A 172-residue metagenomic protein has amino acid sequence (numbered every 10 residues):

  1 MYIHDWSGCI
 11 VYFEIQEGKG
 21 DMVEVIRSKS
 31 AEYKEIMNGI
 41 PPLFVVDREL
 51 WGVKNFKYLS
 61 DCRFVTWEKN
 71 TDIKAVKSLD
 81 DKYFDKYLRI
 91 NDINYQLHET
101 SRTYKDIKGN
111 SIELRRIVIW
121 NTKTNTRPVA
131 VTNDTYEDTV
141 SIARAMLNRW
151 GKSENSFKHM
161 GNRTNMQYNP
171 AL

Functional and structural regions predicted by a protein language model:
M1-M37, R127-V129: Electropositive, glycine- and tryptophan-enriched low-complexity nucleic-acid-binding patches
H4, F13-I15, K19, K57 (+2 more regions): An anionic, glycine-rich sequence signature occurring as long contiguous blocks
S7, I40-P42, C62: Short, well-ordered coil/turn segments that N-cap beta-strands
V23, W51-F56: Short, well-ordered alpha-helical microsegments
I36-G39, K57-L59: Flexible, charged surface loops at secondary-structure boundaries
G39-R48, N155-G161, M166: Conserved catalytic alpha/beta cores of large enzymes that bind or transform nucleotide phosphates and polynucleotides
L43-V53, N70-I73: Acidic, metal-coordinating catalytic cores used for nucleic-acid/nucleotide bond scission and strand-transfer chemistry
Y168-L172: Pepsin/retropepsin-fold aspartyl endopeptidases
